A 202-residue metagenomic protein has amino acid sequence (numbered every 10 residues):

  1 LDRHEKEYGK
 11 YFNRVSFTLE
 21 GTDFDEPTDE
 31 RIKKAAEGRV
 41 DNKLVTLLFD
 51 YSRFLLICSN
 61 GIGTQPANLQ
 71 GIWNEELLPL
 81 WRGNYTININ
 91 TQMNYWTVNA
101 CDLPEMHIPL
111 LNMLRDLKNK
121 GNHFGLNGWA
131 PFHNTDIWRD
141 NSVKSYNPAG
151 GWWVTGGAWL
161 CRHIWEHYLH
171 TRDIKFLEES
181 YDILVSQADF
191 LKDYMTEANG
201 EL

Functional and structural regions predicted by a protein language model:
L1-Y85, P104-I108, L114-N122: Acidic/polar, glycine-enriched structural segments that form the non-catalytic walls/loops of the carbohydrate-binding
D29, T91-Q92: Residue-level signal for cytosolic alpha-helical hairpin/rod architecture
G38, N42, G150, I174: Active-site oxyanion-binding pockets that recognize sulfate/phosphate
R53, E166-L169: Residue-level recognition of tetratricopeptide repeat
N60-I89, W96-R162, Y168, K175-E179 (+2 more regions): Helix-terminus loop motifs that line ligand-binding clefts
